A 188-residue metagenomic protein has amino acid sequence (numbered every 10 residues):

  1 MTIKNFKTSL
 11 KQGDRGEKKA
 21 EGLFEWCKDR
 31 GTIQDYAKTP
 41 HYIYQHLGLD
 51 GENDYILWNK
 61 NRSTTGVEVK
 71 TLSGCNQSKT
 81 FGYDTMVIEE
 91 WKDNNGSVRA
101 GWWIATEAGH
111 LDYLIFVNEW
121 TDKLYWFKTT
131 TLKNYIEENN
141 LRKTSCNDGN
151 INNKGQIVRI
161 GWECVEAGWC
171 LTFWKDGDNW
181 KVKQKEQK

Functional and structural regions predicted by a protein language model:
M1-L49, S73: Acidic-basic catalytic patches of nuclease active cores, encompassing PD-(D/E)XK and other metal-cofactor nuclease
I3-K11, W26, D35, T71-L124: Catalytic cores of nucleic-acid endonucleases
K4-T8, W26, E119-K188: Non-catalytic C-terminal interaction segments of nucleic acid-processing enzymes
D29-R30, N61, G109-H110, T130: Short, solvent-exposed coil/turn segments at beta-strand boundaries
Y44-H46, I56-L57, W103-A105: Short, flexible, glycine/charge-rich loop motifs used to bind or transfer phosphoryl groups or to couple energy/partner
D50-E52, R62-G66, A108-L111: Short connector loops at helix/strand junctions that flank enzyme active sites, especially segments positioning acidic
Y55-L57, N61-Q77: Conserved catalytic cores of phosphodiester-cleaving nucleases, focusing on short active-site segments
